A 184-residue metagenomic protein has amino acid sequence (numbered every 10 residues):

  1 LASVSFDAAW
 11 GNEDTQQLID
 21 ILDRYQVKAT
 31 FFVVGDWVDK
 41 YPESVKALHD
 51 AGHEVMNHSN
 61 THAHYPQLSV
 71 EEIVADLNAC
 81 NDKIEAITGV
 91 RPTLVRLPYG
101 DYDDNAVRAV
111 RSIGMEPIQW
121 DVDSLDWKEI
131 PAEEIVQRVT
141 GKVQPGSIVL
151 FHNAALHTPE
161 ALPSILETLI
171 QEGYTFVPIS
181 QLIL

Functional and structural regions predicted by a protein language model:
L1-L68, E72-A86, V90-P92, L184: Active-site beta->alpha N-cap acidic-glycine motif
Q17, D39, A63-L184: Catalytic domains of cell-wall/extracellular-matrix polysaccharide-remodeling enzymes, centered on de-N-acetylation
